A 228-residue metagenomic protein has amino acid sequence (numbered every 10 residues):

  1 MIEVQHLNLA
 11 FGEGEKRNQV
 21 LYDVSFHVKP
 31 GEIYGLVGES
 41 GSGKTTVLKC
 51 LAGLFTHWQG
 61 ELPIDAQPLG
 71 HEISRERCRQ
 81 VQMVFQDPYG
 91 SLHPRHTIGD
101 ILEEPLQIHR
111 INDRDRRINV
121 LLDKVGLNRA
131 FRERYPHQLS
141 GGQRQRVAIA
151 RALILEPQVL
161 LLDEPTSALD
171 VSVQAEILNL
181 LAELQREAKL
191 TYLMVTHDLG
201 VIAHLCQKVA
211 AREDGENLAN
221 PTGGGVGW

Functional and structural regions predicted by a protein language model:
V37-E39: The feature captures the beta-strand-to-loop junction immediately N-terminal to the Walker
A52: Helix-to-loop junction immediately C-terminal to a conserved catalytic motif
P68-Q82, H96, I108: ABC ATPase NBD coupling module
D115-A130: Conserved ABC ATPase "signature" region
Y135-L139, Q143: Conserved ABC ATPase signature
I154-Q158: A short, proline-enriched helix->beta-strand linker immediately N-terminal to the Walker B motif in ABC-type P-loop
